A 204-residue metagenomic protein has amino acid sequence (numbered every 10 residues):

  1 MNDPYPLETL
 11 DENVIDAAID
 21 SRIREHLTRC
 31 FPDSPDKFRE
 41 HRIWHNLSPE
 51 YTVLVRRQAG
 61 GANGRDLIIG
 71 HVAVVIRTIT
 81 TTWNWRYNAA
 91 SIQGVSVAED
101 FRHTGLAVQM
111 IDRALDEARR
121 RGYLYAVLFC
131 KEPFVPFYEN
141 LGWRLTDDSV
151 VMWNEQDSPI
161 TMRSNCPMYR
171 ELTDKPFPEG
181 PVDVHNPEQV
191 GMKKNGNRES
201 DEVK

Functional and structural regions predicted by a protein language model:
N2-D3, L10-I15, C30, R119 (+1 more regions): Terminal substrate-recognition subdomain of acyl/acetyltransferases
T9-S96: A conserved beta-strand-loop-helix scaffold within acyl/acetyltransferase catalytic domains
R57-G61, D100-F101, E171-P176: Short loop segments at secondary-structure junctions
V74, A114, F134: Conserved alpha-helical elements of the SDR catalytic core
V97, H103-D116: Conserved acetyl-CoA-binding loop-helix of GNAT-fold acetyltransferases
A98, K131: Residue-level recognition of the GNAT/N-acetyltransferase active site
D116-C130: Conserved GNAT acetyl-CoA-binding A-motif
